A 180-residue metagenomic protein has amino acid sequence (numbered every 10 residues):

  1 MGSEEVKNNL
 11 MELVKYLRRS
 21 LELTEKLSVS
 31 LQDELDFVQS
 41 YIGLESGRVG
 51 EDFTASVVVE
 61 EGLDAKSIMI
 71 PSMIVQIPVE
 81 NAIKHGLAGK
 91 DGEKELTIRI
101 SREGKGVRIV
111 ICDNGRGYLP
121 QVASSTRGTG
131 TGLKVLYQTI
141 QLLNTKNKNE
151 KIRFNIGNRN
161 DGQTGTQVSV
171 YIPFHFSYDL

Functional and structural regions predicted by a protein language model:
M1-R153: Two-component histidine phosphotransfer core
V59-E61, R102, N158, I172-F176: Non-catalytic surface loops within mature trypsin-like serine protease
K94, I152, G157, G162-T166: Glycine-rich GHKL/ HATPase_c ATP-binding element in histidine kinases
N160-L180: C-terminal end segment of the histidine kinase catalytic
